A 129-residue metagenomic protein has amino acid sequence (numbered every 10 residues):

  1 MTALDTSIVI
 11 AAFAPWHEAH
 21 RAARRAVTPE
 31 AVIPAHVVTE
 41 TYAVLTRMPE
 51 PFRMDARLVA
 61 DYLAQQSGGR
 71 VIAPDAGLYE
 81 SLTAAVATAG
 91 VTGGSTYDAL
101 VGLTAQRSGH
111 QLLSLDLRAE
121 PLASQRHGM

Functional and structural regions predicted by a protein language model:
M1-A35, P49-L58: Short, well-structured N-terminal submotif of metal-dependent ribonuclease cores
L4-D5, I33-A35, G93-S95, D116 (+1 more regions): Histidine- and aromatic-rich ligand-binding microenvironments
V9, V38, A119-E120: A generic structural signal for short hydrophobic patches within well-formed alpha-helices
Y42-I72, G77-T88: Active-site-proximal, substrate-binding regions of enzyme catalytic domains and RNA-binding/basic surfaces
G69-L117: Active-site neighborhoods of divalent-metal-dependent phosphate/nucleic-acid chemistry enzymes
H110, G128-M129: Short glycine/serine/threonine/alanine-rich loop segments
E120-R126: Short loop/helix-cap segments at secondary-structure boundaries that form the rim of catalytic
